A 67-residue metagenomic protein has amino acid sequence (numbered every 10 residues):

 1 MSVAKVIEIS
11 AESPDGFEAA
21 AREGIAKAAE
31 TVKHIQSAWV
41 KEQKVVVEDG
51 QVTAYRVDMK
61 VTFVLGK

Functional and structural regions predicted by a protein language model:
S2-Q36: Short, well-ordered alpha-helical segments
E8, W39, R56-K60: Conserved beta-strand segments that form the floor/walls of ligand-binding pockets within enzyme and binding domains
S37-W39, V45: Amphipathic, hydrophobic secondary-structure cores in small proteins
K44-K67: A cross-kingdom feature marking charged/low-complexity
